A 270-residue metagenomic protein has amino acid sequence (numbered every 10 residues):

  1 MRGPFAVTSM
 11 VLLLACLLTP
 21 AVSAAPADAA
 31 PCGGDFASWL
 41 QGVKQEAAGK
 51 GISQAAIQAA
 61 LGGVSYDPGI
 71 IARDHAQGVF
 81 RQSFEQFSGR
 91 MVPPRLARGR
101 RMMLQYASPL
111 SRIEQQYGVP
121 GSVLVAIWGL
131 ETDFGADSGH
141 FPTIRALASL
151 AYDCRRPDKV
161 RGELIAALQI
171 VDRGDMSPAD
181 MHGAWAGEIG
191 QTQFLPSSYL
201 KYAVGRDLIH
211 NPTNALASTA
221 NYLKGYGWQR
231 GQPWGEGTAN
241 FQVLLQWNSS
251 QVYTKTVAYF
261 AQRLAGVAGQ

Functional and structural regions predicted by a protein language model:
M1-P4: N-terminal secretory signal peptides that target proteins for export/translocation
T8-A21: Bacterial N-terminal signal peptides
A15, P31-G33, D153: The N-terminal extracellular segments of secreted preproproteins, especially immediately downstream of signal
S23-A29: Boundary at the C-terminal end of the N-terminal hydrophobic targeting segment
A30-D35, Q45, A97-R101, R230: A short, ordered amphipathic alpha-helix with a cationic face
G34-Q54, Q58: Mature N-terminal segment immediately following signal peptide/propeptide cleavage in secreted/periplasmic
I52-Q270: Catalytic glycan-binding domains that act on GlcNAc-containing polysaccharides
